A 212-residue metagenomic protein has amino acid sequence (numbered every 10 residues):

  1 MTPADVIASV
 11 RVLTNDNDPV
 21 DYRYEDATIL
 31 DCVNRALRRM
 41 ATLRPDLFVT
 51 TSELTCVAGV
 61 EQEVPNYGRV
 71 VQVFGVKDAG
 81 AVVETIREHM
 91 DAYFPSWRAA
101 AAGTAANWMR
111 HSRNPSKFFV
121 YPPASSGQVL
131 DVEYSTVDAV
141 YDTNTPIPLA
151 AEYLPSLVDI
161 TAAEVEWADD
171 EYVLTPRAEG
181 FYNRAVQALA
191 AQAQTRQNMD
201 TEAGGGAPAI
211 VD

Functional and structural regions predicted by a protein language model:
M1-D212: Glycine-enriched, solvent-exposed interface loops adjoining structured elements
